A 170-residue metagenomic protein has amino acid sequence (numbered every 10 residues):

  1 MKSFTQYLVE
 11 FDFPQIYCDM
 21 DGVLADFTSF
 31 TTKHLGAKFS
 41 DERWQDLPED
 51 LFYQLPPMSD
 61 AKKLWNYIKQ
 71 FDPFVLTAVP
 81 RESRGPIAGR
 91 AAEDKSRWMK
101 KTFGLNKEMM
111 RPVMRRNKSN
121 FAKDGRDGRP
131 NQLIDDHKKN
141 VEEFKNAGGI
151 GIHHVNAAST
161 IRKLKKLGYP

Functional and structural regions predicted by a protein language model:
M1-Q15, K123: Intrinsically disordered, compositionally biased, charge-dense segments
V9-Y53: Active-site neighborhood of HAD-like aspartate-dependent phosphohydrolases
Q15, M109-K139, F144: Conserved Lys-Pro-Asp/Glu-containing loop-to-beta segment of HAD-superfamily phosphomonoesterases, centered on
D19, L76-A78, I134: Short hydrophobic segments within beta-strands
A25-T28, K33, P73-V75, E82-P86 (+3 more regions): Short catalytic/ligand-binding loop motif for oxyanion handling, primarily in non-cytosolic enzymes, centered on
L55-P56, A61-E93, M99: Substrate-recognition element of Asp-dependent hydrolases with the DxDx(T/V) motif
K95-P112, Y169-P170: Structural recognition of alpha->loop->beta junctions
G128-K166: Acidic, Mg2+-coordinating phosphoryl-transfer loop and its flanking beta/alpha structural elements, shared across
